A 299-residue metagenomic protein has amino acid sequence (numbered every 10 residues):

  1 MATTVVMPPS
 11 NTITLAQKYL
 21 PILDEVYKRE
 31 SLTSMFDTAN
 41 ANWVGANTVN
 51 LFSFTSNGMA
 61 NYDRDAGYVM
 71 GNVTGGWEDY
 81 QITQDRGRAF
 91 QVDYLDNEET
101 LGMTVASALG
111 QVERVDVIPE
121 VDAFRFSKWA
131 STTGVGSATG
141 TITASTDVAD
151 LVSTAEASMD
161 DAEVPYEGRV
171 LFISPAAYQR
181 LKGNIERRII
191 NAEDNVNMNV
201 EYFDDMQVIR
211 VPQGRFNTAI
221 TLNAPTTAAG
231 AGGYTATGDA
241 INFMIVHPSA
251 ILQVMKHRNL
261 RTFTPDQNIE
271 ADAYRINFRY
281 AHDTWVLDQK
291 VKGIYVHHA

Functional and structural regions predicted by a protein language model:
M1-T83, K292-H297: N-terminal "assembly arms/tails" that initiate or stabilize quaternary assembly in self-assembling proteins
A2-K18, L23, Y27, S31 (+8 more regions): Signature of extracytoplasmic/envelope-associated structural regions
M7, L260-A299: Extended, compositionally biased alpha-helical segments that mediate assembly or anchoring
G45, V49-N50, D160-K256: Extended oligomerization regions of viral-like shell subunits
T48-N50, S56, V69-M70, G76-L101 (+2 more regions): Structured, hydrophobic secondary-structure cores that serve as assembly/anchoring elements
M59-Y62, R180-G183, W285-L287: Short helix/loop capping segments that flank catalytic or ligand/cofactor-binding pockets
D96-V164, P175, V296-A299: Alpha-helical scaffold segments that mediate packing/assembly in large oligomeric complexes
